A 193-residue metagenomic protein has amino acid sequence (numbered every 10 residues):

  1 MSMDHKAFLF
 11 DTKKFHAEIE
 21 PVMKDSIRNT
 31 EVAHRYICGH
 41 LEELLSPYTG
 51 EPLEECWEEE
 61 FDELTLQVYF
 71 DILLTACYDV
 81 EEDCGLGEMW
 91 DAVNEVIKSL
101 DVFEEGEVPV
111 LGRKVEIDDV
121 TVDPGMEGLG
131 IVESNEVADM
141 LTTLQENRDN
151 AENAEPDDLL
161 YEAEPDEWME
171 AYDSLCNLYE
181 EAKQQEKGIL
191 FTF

Functional and structural regions predicted by a protein language model:
M1-N177, E181: Acidic (Asp/Glu-rich) sequence patches and key acidic residues that form negatively charged surfaces used
Q185-K187: Short helix-adjacent coil turns
L190-F193: Short hydrophobic/aromatic patches at helix-to-coil boundaries
